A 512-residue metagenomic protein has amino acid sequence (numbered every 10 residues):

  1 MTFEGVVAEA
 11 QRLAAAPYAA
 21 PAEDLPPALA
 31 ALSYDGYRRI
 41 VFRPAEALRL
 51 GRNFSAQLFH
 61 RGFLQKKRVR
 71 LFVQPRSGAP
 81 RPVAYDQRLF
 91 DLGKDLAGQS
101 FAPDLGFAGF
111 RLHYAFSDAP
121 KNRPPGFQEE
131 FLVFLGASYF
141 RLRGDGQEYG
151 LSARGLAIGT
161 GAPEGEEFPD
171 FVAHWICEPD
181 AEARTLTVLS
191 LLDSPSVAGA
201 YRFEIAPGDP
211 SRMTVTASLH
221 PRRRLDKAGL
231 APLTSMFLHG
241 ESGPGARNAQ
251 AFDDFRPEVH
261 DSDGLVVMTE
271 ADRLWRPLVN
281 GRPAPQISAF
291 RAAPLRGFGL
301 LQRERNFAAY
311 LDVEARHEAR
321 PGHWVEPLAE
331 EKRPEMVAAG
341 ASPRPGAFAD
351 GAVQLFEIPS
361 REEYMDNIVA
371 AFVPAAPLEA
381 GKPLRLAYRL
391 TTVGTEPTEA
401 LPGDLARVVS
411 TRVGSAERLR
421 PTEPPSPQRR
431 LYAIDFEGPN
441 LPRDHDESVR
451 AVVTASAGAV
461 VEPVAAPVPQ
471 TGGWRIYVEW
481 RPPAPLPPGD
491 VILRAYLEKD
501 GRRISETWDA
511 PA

Functional and structural regions predicted by a protein language model:
M1-Y34, R38-R43, F59, E318-A512: Terminal accessory/anchoring regions of large secretory-pathway or extracellular enzymes
E4, Q11-A162: Solvent-exposed N-terminal domain segments of exported/luminal and surface proteins
D35-R38, R43-L48, S77-P82, S211 (+3 more regions): Primarily extracytoplasmic ectodomains and periplasmic/lumenal surface modules that are beta-strand-rich
K66-R68, F107-G109, A183-T185, A198-R202 (+6 more regions): Extracellular structured ligand-interaction cores
R76-G78, E178-A183, P207-S211, R222-R223 (+2 more regions): A short, structured loop/turn motif at beta-sheet edges
G126-F127, L132-L135, F140-L142, D226 (+3 more regions): A contiguous, surface-exposed recognition patch within enzymatic or periplasmic domains that forms
Q147-G208, A349-R361, M365: Extended, loop-rich substrate-binding clefts of extracytoplasmic carbohydrate-active enzymes
L189-H239: Acidic, contiguous internal or C-terminal segments within carbohydrate-active enzymes that form a structured patch used
